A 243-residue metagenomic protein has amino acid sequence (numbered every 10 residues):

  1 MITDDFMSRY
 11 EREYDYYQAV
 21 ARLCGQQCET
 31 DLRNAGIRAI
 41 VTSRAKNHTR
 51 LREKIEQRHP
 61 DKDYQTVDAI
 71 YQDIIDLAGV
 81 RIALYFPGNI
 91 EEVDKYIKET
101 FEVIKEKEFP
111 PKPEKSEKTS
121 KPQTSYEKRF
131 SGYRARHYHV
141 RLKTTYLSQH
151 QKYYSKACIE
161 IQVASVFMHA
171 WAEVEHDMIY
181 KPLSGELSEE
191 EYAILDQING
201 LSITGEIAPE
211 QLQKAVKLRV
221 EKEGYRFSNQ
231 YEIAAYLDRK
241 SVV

Functional and structural regions predicted by a protein language model:
M1-L77, L84, G88-E91, K95 (+2 more regions): Charge-rich, low-complexity segments
M1-Y10, Y14-Y16, S155-V243: An acidic, glycine-/histidine-flanked metal-binding catalytic module
R38-I40, L77-R81, Y133-H139, K156-Q162 (+1 more regions): Broad gene-expression machinery/nucleic-acid interaction feature
E91-D94, L147-H150, H169-A172: Short helix/loop capping segments that flank catalytic or ligand/cofactor-binding pockets
K98-E106: A common structural junction motif
E106-P113: Mixed-charge (Asp/Glu-Lys/Arg
E114-L147: Extended, Lys/Arg-enriched charged tracts that mediate electrostatic binding to polyanionic substrates
H137-K143, Q149-H150, E232-V243: Aromatic/basic-lined ligand-recognition segments that form π-stacking hydrophobic pockets flanked by Lys/Arg to engage
